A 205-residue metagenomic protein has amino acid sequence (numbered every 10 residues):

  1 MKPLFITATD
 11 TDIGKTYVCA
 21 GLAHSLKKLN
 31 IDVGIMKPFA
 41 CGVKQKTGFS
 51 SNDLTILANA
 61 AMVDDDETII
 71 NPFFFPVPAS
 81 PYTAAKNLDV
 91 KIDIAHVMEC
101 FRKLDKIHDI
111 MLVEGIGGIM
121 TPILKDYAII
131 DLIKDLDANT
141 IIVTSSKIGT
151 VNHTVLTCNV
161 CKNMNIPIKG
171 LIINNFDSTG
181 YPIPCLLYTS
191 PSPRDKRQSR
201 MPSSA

Functional and structural regions predicted by a protein language model:
M1-L4: Extreme N-terminal starter segment of soluble prokaryotic enzymes
K15: Conserved lysine of the Walker
V18: Hydrophobic positions on the alpha1 helix immediately C-terminal to the Walker A/P-loop
G21-D89: N-terminal phosphate/diphosphate-binding loop that engages ATP/GTP or pyrophosphate donors across diverse enzyme folds
P81-I123: Phosphate-binding/switch loop-helix module in NTP-utilizing enzymes
D126-S145: Inter-motif core of Ras-like GTPase G domains
L171-Y181: G-domain G4 guanine-recognition motif of GTPases
Y188-D195: Conserved small/polar residues in nucleotide/adenosyl-binding loops
